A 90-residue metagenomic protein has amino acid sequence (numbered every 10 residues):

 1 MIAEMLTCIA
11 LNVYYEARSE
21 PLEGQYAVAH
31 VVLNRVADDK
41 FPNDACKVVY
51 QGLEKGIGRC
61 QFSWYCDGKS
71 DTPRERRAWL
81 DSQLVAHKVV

Functional and structural regions predicted by a protein language model:
I2-V90: Bacterial extracytoplasmic/cell-wall-associated proteins, especially those involved in peptidoglycan
